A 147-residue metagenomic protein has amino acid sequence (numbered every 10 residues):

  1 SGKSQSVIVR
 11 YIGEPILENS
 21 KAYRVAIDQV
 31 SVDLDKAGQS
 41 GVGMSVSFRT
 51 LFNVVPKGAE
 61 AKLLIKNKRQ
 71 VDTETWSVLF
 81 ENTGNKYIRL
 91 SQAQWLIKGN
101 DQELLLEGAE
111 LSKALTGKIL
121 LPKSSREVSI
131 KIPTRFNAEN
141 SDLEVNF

Functional and structural regions predicted by a protein language model:
S1-P15, E103-N137: Intrinsically disordered, low-complexity Pro/Gly/Ser/Thr-rich segments with frequent PxxP/GP/PP motifs and embedded
S4, T73, T83-N85: A generic structural motif
Q5-V7, K21-Y23, F48, E74-W76 (+1 more regions): Envelope-exposed proteins and targeting segments
Y11, V78-K86: Asparagine-centered strand-capping/turn motif at beta-strand->loop junctions
G13-A59, T134-F147: Terminal connector regions
N19, L63, Y87-A93, D142: Short, hydrophobic/aromatic beta-strand segments
E60-L79: Compositionally biased low-complexity segments at domain edges in trafficked proteins and select soluble regulators
K86-L104: Short acidic, flexible loop segments centered on an aromatic residue
